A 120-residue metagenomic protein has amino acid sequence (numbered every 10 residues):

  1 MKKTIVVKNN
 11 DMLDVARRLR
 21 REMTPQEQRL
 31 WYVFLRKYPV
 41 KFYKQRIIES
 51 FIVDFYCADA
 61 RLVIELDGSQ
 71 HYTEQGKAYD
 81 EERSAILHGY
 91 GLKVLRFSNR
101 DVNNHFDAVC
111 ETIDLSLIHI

Functional and structural regions predicted by a protein language model:
M1-P39: Solvent-exposed, charged helical/coil patches that constitute nucleic-acid or partner-interaction surfaces
L19, I48-S116: Basic, amphipathic alpha-helical patches used to engage nucleic acids or provide basic targeting signals, exemplified
R29, K37, I47-I48, Y79: Short, conserved clusters of charged catalytic residues that mark active-site and nucleotide-handling motifs
K41-Q45: A short linear hydrophobic-aromatic micro-motif
I118-I120: Conserved small/polar residues in nucleotide/adenosyl-binding loops
